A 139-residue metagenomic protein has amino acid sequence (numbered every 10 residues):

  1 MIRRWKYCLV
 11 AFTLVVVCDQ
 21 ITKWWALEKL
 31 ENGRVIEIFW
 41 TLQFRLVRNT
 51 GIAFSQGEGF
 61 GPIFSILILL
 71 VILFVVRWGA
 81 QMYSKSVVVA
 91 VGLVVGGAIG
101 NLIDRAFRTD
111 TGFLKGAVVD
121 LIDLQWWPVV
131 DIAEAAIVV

Functional and structural regions predicted by a protein language model:
M1-V139: Alpha-helical transmembrane bundles and membrane-interface segments of multipass inner-membrane proteins
